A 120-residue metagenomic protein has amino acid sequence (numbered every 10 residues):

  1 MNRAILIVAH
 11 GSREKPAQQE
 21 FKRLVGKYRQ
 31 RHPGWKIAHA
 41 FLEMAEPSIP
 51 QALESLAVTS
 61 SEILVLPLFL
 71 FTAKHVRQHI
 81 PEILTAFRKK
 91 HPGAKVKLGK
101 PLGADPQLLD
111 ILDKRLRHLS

Functional and structural regions predicted by a protein language model:
M1-S120: Active-site-proximal alpha-helix that buttresses catalytic centers in soluble enzyme cores
